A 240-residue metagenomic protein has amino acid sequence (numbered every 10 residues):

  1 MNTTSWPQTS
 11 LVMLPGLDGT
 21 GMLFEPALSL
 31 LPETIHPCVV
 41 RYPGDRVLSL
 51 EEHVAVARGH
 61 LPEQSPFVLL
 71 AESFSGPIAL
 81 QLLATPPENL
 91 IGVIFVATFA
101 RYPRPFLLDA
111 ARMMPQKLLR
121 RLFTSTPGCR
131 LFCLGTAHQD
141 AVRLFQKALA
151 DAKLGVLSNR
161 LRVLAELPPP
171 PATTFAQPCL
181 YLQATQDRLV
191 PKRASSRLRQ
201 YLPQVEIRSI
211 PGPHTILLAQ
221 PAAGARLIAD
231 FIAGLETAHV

Functional and structural regions predicted by a protein language model:
N2-V47: Conserved HGGG/HGGXW glycine-rich cap/lid loop of the alpha/beta-hydrolase fold
P26, Q177, P191-L198: Short alpha-helix in the alpha/beta-hydrolase fold that links the catalytic acid
L50, A84, N89-R121: Flexible "cap/lid" loop of the alpha/beta hydrolase fold
A71-S75, A79: Gly/Ala-rich beta-loop-alpha elbow adjacent to hydrolase catalytic centers
L122-T173: Conserved alpha/beta-hydrolase catalytic His-Asp/Glu region
F175, Y181-Q183, D187: Short beta-strand/loop motif that positions the catalytic acidic residue of the alpha/beta-hydrolase fold
Q186-V190, T215: Acidic catalytic loop of the alpha/beta-hydrolase fold
G212-A225: Catalytic histidine-centered segment of alpha/beta-hydrolase-like enzymes
